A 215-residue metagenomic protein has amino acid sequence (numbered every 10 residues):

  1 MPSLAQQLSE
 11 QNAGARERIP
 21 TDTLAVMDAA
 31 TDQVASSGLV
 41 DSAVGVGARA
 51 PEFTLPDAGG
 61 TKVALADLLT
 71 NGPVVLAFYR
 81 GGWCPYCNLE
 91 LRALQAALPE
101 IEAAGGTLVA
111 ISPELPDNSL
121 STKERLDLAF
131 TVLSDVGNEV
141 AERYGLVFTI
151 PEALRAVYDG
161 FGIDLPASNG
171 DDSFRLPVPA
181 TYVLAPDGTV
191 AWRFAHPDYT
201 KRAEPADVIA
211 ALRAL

Functional and structural regions predicted by a protein language model:
M1-R49: N-terminal targeting signals for export/organelle localization
D28-A29, Q33-V34, R155-L165, R213-A214: Short, positively charged
P51, D135-K201: Thiol/selenol-based redox catalytic cores and closely related redox-interacting motifs
P56-A58, L184: A generic structural motif
L65-L94: Short active-site neighborhood of thiol/selenol oxidoreductases, capturing the structured segment around
E90-R143: Structural microenvironment flanking redox-active thiols in thiol-disulfide oxidoreductases
P197-L215: A short, polar/charged loop-to-alpha-helix boundary motif
